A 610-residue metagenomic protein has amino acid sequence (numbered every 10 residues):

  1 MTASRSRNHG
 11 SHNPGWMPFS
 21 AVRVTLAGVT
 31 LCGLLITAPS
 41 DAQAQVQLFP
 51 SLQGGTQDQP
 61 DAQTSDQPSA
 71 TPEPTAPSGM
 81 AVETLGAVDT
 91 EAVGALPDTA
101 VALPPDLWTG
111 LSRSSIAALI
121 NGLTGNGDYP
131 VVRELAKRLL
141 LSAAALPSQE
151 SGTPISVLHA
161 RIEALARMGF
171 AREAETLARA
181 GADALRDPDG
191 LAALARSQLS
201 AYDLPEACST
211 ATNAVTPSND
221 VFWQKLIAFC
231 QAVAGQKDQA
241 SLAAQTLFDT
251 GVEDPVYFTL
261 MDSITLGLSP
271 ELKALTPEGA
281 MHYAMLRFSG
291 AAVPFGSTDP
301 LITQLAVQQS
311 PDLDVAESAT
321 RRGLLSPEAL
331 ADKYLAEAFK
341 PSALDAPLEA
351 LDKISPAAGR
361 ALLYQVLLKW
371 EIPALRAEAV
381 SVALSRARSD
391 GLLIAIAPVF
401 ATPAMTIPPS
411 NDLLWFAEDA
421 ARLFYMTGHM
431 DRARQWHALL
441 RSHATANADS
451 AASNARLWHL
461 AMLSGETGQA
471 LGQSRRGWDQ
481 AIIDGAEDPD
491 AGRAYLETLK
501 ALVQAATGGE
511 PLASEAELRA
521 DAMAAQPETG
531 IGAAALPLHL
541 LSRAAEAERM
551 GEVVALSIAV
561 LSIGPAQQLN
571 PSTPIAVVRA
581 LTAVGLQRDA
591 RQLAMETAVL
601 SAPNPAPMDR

Functional and structural regions predicted by a protein language model:
V46-I155, R322, A331-W370, T467-V554 (+1 more regions): Terminal, intrinsically disordered low-complexity segments enriched in charged/polar and proline residues
V101-L111, G125, L140-E150, T176-R186 (+17 more regions): Solenoid-like repeat scaffolds
S151-L158, D183-A193, P217-L226, V252-L260 (+15 more regions): Generic helix N-cap/helix-start motif at coil->alpha-helix transitions
A164, A193-Q198, C230-Q231, L423 (+1 more regions): Residue-level signature for tetratricopeptide repeat
M168, A201-Y202, A234, T427 (+1 more regions): Structural motif corresponding to the intra-repeat A-B loop/turn of tetratricopeptide repeats
A171-A174, E206-C208, K237-A243, R432-W436 (+1 more regions): Solenoid-repeat scaffolds in large eukaryotic assemblies
E206-T298, Q469-A470: Extended amphipathic alpha-helical segments with heptad-repeat/coiled-coil character used for oligomerization, fusion
L260-L440: Long, internal scaffold/assembly segments composed of regular secondary structure
